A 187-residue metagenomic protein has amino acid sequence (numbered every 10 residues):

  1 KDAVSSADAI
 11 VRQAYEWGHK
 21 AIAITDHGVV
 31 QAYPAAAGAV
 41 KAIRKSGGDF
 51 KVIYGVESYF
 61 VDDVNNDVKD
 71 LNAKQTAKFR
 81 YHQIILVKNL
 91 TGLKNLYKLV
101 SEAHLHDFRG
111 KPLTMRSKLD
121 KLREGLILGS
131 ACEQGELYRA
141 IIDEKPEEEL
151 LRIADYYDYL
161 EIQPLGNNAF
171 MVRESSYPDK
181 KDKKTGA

Functional and structural regions predicted by a protein language model:
K1-A187: Phosphodiester-processing cores and adjacent nucleic acid-binding clamps
